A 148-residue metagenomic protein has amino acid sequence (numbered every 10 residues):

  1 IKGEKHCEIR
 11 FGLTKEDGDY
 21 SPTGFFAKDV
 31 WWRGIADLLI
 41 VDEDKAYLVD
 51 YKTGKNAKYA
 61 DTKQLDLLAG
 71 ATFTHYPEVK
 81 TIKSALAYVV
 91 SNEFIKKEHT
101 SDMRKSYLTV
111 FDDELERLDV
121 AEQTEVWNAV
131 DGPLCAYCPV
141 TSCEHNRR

Functional and structural regions predicted by a protein language model:
I1-L48, N56-K58, K63, P77-A85: Catalytic cores of nuclease domains that cleave nucleic-acid phosphodiester backbones
K15-P22, K28-D29, A60, G70-R148: Metal-dependent nuclease catalytic regions and adjoining charged, substrate-binding loops involved in nucleic-acid end
L65-L68: Active-site-proximal acidic secondary-structure segment that organizes catalysis
